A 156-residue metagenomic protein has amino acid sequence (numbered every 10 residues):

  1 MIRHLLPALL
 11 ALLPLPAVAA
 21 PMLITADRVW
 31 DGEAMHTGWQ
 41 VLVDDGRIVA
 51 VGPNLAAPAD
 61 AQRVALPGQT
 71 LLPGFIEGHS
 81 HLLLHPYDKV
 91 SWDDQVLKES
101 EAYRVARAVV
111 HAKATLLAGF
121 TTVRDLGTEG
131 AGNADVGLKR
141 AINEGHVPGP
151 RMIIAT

Functional and structural regions predicted by a protein language model:
H4-P16: Bacterial N-terminal signal peptides
A17-P21: Boundary at the C-terminal end of the N-terminal hydrophobic targeting segment
D27, V41, G46, G68 (+3 more regions): Divalent metal-coordination and catalytic microenvironments
V29-D31: Short solvent-exposed capping/turn motifs at the termini of beta-strands
E33-L72, I142: Histidine-rich, glycine-flanked metal-binding segment
V64, R124-D125, I154: General beta-strand structural signal in soluble alpha/beta enzymes
Q69-H146: Metal-associated gating/positioning segment near the N- to mid-region
G145-T156: Metal-coordinating catalytic core of metallo-dependent amide/deamination hydrolases
